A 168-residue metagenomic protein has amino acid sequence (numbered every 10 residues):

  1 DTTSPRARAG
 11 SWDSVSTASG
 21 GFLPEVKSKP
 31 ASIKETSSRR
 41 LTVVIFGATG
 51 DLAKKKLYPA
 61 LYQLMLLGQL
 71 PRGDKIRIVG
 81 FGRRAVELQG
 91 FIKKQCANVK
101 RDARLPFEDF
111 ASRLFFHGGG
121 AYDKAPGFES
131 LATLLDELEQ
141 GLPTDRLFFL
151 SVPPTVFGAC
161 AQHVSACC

Functional and structural regions predicted by a protein language model:
D1-S19: Intrinsically disordered, low-complexity cytosolic terminal tails
G20-R40: A short, basic/flexible loop-to-alpha-helix module at the beginning of a structural domain
T49: N-terminal Rossmann NAD(P)H-binding glycine-rich loop of SDR-like oxidoreductase domains
K54-L70: Histidine-anchored nucleotide/phosphate-binding helix
L66-G118: Glycine-rich phosphate-binding loop and adjoining beta1-alpha1-beta2 segment of Rossmann-like nucleotide-binding folds
V99-T144, S165: A structured beta-alpha segment of the ubiquitous adenosine-cofactor-binding alpha/beta core
P126, L142-C168: Beta-loop-alpha module in the N-terminal Rossmann-like domain of NAD(P)-dependent dehydrogenases, especially those
